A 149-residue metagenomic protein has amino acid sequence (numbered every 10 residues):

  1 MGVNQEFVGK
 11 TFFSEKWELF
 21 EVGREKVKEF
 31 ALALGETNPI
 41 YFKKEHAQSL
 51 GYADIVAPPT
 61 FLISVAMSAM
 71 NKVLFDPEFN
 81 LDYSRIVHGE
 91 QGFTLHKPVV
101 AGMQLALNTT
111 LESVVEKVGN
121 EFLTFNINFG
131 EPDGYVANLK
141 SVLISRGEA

Functional and structural regions predicted by a protein language model:
M1-E6, T94-A149: HotDog/MaoC-like acyl-thioester-processing domains
M1-H88: Hot-dog-fold acyl-thioester-processing enzymes
F20, Q91, L139: A broad, low-specificity signal marking well-ordered, structured residues that form hydrophobic/aromatic
H88, G92-T94: Low-complexity, intrinsically disordered segments exposed to solvent
